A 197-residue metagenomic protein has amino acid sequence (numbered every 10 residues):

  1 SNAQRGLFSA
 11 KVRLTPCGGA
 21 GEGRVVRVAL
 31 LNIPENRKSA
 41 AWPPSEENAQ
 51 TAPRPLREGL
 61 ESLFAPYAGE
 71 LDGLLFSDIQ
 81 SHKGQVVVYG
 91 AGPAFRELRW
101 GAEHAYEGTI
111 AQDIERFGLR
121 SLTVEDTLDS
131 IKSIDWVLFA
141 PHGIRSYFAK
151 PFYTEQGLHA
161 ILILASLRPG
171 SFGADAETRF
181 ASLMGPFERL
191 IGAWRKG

Functional and structural regions predicted by a protein language model:
R5, A10-V26: Short loop/turn elements at sensory-signaling interfaces that couple input to output
V12-L14, L30, F152-S166: Sensory-domain boundary capping and coupling elements
I33, A165-L183, L190-R195: Regulatory loop-to-helix N-cap segments in sensory/regulatory domains that couple ligand/signal detection
A49-Y89, E97-L98, E107-G108: Helix-loop-beta substructure at the N-terminus of cytosolic sensory domains that couple signal/ligand detection
E58-E70, D113, F117, L138 (+1 more regions): Amphipathic alpha-helical regulatory segments at dimerization interfaces that relay allosteric signals between sensory
G73, W136, A149, I161: Short hydrophobic/aromatic beta-strand element in the GNAT-like acyltransferase core that lines or flanks the acyl-donor
I79, F95-V137: Regulatory sensory and allosteric helical modules in signal-transduction proteins and certain transcription factors
R145-Y153: A short, aliphatic-rich beta-strand micro-motif
